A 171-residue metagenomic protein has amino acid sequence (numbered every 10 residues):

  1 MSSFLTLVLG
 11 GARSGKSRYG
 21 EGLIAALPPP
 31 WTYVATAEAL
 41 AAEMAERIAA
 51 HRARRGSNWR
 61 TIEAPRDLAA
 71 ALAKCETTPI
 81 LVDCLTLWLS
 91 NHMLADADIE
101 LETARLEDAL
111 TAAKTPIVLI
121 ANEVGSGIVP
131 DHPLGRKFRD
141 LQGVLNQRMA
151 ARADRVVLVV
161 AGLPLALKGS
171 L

Functional and structural regions predicted by a protein language model:
S2, T6-K74: Conserved P-loop
S3-L9, V34, T86, R105-E107 (+1 more regions): Flexible, compositionally biased loop and terminal segments
L7, P79-L81, V118-I120: Structural motif
G20, H51, L81, N122 (+1 more regions): Residue-level signal for inorganic ion chemistry
L27, S57-N58, T78, A113 (+1 more regions): Structured helix-beta-strand junction loops
W31, I80, R155-L158: Short, well-ordered beta-strand core segments
R54-E102: Helix-adjacent hinge/juxtasegments
R66, L87-L171: Replace "adjacent to P-loop NTPase cores in ATP/GTP-dependent enzymes" with "adjacent to NTP-binding cores
